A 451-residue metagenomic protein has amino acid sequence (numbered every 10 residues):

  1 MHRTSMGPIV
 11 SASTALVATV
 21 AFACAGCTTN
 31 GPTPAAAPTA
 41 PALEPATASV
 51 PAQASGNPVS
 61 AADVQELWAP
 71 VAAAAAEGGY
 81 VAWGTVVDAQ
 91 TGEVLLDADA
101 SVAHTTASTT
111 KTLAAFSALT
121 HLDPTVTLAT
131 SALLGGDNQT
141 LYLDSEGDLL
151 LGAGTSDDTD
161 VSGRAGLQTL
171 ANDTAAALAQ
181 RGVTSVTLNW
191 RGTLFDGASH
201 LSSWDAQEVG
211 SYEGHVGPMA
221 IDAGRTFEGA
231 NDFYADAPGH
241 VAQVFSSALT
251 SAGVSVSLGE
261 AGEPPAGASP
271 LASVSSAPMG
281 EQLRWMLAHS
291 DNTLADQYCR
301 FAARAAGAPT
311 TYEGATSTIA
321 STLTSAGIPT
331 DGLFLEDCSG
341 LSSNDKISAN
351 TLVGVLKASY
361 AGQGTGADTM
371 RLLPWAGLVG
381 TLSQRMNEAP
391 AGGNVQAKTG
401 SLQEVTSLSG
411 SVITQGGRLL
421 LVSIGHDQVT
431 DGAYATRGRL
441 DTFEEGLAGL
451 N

Functional and structural regions predicted by a protein language model:
M1-P32, T39: Secretory targeting and sorting signals
P34, P38-A103, A171-T184: Beta-lactamase-like hydrolase cores
W83-V87, D97, T140-D144, T187-R191 (+3 more regions): Soluble periplasmic/extracytoplasmic beta-strand elements of cell-envelope proteins
G92, T106-P124, M219, V244-L249 (+2 more regions): Active-site SXXK
D97, A303-N451: Small-residue-rich helix-loop
H121-D137, G253-A261, G366-M370: Short, well-structured active-site flanking segments
T130-A206, E213-V241, M279-T318: Active-site-adjacent helix/loop patches that line small-molecule binding or acyl-intermediate pockets
H215, G224-A367: A small/polar active-site loop signature that marks catalytic segments
